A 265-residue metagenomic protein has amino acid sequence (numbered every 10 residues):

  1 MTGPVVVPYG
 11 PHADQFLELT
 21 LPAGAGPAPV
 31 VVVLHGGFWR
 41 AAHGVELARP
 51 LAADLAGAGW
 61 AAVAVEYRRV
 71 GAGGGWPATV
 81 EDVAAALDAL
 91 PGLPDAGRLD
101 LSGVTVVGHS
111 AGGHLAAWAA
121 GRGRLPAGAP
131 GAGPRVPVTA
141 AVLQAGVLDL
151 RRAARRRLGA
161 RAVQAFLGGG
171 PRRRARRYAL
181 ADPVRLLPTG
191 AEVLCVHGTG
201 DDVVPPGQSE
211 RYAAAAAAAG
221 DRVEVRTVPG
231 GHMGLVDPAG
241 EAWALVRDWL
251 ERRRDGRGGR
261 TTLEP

Functional and structural regions predicted by a protein language model:
M1-A25: N-terminal cap/lid segment of alpha/beta-hydrolase-fold proteins
H12, R152-R185: Mobile cap/lid helix-loop segments that gate and shape the active-site cleft of serine hydrolases
T20, E210-P265: C-terminal catalytic histidine-bearing segment of alpha/beta-hydrolase fold enzymes
A23-D54: Short, surface-exposed "cap/lid" segments of acyl-processing enzymes
A42-A52, V63-G103: Catalytic nucleophile-loop/oxyanion-hole region of alpha/beta-hydrolase and closely related hydrolase-like folds
D88-R156: Primarily recognizes the serine-hydrolase "nucleophile elbow" in alpha/beta-hydrolase and SGNH/GDSL folds
C195-H197, D201: Short beta-strand/loop motif that positions the catalytic acidic residue of the alpha/beta-hydrolase fold
D202-R211: Conserved alpha/beta-hydrolase "acid-adjacent" motif
